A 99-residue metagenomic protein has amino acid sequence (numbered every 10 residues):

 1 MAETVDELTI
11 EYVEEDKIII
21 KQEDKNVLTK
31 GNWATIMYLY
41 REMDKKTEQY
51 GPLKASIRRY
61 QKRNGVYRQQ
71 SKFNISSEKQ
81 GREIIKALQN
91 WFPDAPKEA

Functional and structural regions predicted by a protein language model:
M1-R82, K86-A99: Positively charged, low-complexity terminal tracts and the immediately adjacent first secondary-structure elements
